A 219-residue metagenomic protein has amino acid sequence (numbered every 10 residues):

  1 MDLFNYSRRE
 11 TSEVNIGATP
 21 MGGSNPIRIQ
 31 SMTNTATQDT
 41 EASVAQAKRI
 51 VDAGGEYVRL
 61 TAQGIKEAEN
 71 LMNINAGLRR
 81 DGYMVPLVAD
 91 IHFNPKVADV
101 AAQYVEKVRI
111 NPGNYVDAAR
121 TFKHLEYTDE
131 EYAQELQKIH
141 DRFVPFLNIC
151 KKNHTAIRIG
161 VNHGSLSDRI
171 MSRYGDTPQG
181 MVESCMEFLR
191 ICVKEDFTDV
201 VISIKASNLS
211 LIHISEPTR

Functional and structural regions predicted by a protein language model:
M1-S31, K151: N-terminal amphipathic alpha-helix/helix-capping segment at the start of soluble metabolic enzymes
F4, V105-R142, R169-G180: Glycine-rich tight-turn/loop motif centered on a GG-T
G17, T40-I50, A98, F146-K152 (+2 more regions): Structured alpha-helical segments in the cores of large, soluble enzyme domains
N25-A42, L87-F93, I170-G180: Active-site mouth loops of central-metabolism enzymes
I27-T33, V58-L60, L87-I91, V108-I110 (+3 more regions): Hydrophobic faces of well-ordered beta-strands that scaffold small-molecule active sites in alpha/beta enzyme cores
N34, G55-L78, P112-E131, V200-S207: Glycine-rich, proline-tolerant flexible connector loops at the mouths of alpha/beta enzymes
E67-V88, K138-K152: Alpha-helix-loop-beta-strand connector modules within alpha/beta enzyme cores
S210-R219: Residue-level detector of conserved catalytic or cofactor/ligand-binding positions in enzyme active sites
